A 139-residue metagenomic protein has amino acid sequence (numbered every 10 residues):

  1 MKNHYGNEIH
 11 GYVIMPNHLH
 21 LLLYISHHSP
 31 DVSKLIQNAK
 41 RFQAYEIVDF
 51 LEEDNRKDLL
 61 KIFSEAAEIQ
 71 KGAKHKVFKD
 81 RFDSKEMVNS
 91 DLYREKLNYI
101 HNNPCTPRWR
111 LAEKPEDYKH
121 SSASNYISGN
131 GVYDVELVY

Functional and structural regions predicted by a protein language model:
M1-Y139: Short catalytic/metal-binding and nucleic-acid-binding patches
